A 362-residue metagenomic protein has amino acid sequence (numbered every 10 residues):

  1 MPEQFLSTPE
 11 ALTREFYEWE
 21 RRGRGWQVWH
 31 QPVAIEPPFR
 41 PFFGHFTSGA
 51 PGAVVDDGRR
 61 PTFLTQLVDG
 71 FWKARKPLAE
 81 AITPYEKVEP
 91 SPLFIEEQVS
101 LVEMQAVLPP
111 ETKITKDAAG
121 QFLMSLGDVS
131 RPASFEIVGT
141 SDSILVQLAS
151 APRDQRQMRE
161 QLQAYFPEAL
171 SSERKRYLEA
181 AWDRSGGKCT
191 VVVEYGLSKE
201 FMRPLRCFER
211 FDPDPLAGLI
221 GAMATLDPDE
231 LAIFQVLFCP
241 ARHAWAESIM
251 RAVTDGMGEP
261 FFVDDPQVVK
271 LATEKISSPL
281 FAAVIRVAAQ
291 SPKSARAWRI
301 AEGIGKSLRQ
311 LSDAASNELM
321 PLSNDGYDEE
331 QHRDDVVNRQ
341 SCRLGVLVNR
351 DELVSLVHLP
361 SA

Functional and structural regions predicted by a protein language model:
M1-A362: Extended, folded cores of ATP/NTP-driven motor/assembly subunits in large transport and secretion machines
